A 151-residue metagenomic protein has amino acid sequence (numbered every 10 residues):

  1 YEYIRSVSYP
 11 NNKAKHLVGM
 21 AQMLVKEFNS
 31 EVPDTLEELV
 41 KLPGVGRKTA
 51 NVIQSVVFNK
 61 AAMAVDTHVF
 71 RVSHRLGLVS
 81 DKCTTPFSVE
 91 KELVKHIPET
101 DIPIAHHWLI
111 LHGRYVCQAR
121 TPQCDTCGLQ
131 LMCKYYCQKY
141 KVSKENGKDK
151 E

Functional and structural regions predicted by a protein language model:
Y1-G147: Catalytic cores of DNA base-excision repair glycosylases
